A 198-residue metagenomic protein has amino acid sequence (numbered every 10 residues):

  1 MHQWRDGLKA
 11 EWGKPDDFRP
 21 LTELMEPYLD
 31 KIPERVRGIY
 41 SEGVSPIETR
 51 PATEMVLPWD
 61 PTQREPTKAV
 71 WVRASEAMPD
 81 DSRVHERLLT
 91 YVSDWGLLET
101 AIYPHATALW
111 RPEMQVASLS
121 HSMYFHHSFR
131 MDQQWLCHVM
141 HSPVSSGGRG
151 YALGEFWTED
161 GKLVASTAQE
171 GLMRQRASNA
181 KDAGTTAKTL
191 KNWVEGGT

Functional and structural regions predicted by a protein language model:
M1-T198: Terminal targeting signals and extreme-terminal segments of soluble enzymes
